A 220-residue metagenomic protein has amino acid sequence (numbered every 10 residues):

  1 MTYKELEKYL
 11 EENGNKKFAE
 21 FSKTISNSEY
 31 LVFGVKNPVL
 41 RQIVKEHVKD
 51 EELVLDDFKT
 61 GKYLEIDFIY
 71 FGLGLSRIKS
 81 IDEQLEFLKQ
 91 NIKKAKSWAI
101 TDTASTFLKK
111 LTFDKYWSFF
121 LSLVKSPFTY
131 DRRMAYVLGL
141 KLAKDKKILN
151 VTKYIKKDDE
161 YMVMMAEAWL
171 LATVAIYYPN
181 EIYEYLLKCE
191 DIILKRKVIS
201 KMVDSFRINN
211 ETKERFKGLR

Functional and structural regions predicted by a protein language model:
M1-R220: Alpha-helical scaffold domains
